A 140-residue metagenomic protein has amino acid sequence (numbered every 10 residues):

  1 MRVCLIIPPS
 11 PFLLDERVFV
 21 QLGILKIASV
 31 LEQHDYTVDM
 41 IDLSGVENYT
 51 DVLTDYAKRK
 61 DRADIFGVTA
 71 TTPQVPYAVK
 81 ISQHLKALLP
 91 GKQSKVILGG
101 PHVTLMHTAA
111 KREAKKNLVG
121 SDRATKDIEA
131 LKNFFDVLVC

Functional and structural regions predicted by a protein language model:
R2-L14, I65: Nucleotide-activated donor-dependent transferases that construct or modify glycoconjugates
I7-P8, V20, G100: Hydrophobic alpha-helix-in-membranes signature
F12-I24: Glycine- and acidic-residue-enriched helix-capping/strand-helix junction motifs
V30, H34-C140: Glycine-rich beta-alpha loop elements in corrinoid/cobalamin-binding modules across cobalamin-dependent enzymes
